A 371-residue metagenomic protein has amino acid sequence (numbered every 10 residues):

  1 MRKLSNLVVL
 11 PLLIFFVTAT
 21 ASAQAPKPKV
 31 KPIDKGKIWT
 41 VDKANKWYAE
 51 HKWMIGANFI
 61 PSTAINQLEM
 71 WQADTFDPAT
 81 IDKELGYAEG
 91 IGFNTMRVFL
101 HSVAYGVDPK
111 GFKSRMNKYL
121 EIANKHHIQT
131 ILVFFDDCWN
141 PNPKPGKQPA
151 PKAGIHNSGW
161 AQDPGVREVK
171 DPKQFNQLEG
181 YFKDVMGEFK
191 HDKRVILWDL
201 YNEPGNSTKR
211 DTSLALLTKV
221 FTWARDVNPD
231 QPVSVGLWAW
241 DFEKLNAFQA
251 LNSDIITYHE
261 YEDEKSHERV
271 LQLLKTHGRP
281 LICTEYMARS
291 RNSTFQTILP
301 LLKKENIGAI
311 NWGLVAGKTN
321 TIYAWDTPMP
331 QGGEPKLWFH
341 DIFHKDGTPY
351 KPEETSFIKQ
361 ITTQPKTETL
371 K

Functional and structural regions predicted by a protein language model:
M1-P26: Bacterial Sec-dependent N-terminal signal peptides
K3, S22-K31, G86, T369-K371: Bimodal feature
P28-S253, H259-E268, T276-H277, Y286 (+6 more regions): Active-site mouth of glycoside hydrolases
N311-G313: Replace "adjacent to P-loop NTPase cores in ATP/GTP-dependent enzymes" with "adjacent to NTP-binding cores
D326-P328: Structured C-terminal subdomain patch of bacterial secreted/periplasmic proteins
P352-K371: Carbohydrate-binding surfaces of carbohydrate-active enzymes
